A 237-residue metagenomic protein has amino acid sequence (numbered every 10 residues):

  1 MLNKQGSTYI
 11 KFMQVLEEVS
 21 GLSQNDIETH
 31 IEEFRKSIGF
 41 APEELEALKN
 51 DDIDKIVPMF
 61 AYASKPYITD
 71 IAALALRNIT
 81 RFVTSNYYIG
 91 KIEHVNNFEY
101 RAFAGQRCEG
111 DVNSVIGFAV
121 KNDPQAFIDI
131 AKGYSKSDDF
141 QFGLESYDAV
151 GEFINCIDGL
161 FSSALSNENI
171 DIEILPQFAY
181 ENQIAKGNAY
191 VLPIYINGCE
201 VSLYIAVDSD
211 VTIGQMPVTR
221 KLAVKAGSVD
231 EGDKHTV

Functional and structural regions predicted by a protein language model:
M1-A63, Q125, G151, G159: Non-catalytic accessory regions
Q5, I68, I154: Charged, low-complexity surface patches
F12, I71-A75, F161: Generic structural signal for hydrophobic residues
E17, R35, L76, T80 (+5 more regions): Signal for well-folded cores of large energy- and translation-related assemblies
A41-L144, V191-V237: Generalized protein targeting/export and membrane-interface segments
I89-E99, I170-A185: Long, charged, glycine-rich C-terminal linkers/tails
G133-C156, S162-I172: Conserved helix-adjacent loop modules within structured domains
G187-A189: Short, active-site-adjacent segments that bind or coordinate small-molecule cofactors and metal centers
